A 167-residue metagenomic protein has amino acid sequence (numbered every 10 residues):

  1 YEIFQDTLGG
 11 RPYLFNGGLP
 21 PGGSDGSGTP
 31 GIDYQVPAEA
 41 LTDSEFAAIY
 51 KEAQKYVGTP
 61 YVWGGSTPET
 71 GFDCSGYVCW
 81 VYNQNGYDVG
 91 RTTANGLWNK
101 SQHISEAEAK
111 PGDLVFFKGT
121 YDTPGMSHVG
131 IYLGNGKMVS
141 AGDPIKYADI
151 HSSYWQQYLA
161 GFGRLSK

Functional and structural regions predicted by a protein language model:
Y1-P60, Q157-K167: Intrinsically disordered, low-complexity, Pro/Ser/Thr/Asn/Gly/Ala-rich spacer/linker segments adjacent to signal
E39-F46, T70-S75, E108, T123: Solvent-exposed, acidic/flexible segments
T59-P111: Catalytic cysteine-centered active-site loop
A94, Q102-E106, Y121, G125-K167: Aromatic- and glycine-rich peptidoglycan recognition patches
